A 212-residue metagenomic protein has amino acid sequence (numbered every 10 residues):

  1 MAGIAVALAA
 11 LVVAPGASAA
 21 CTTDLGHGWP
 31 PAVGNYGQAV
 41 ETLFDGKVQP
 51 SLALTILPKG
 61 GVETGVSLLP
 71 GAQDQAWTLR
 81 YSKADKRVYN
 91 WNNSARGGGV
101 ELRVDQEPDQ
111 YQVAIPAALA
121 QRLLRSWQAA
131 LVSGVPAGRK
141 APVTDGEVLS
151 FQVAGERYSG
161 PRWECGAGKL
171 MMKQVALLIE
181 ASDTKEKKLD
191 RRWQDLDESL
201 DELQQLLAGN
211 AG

Functional and structural regions predicted by a protein language model:
M1-A5: Bacterial N-terminal signal peptides that target proteins for export
A14-G16: N-terminal signal peptide c-region/cleavage motif recognized by signal peptidases
A19-G212: Function-determining sites in protein domains
